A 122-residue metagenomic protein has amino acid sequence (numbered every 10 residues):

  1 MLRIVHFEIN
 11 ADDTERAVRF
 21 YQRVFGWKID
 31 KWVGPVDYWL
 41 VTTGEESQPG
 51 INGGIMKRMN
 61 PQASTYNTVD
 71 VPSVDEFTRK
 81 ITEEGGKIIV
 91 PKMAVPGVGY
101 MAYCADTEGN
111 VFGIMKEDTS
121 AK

Functional and structural regions predicted by a protein language model:
L2, E8-G50: Core segments of cupin and vicinal oxygen chelate
I4-D12, K57-T82, Y100-A105: Vicinal oxygen chelate
I9, R23, D30-K31, T78-R79 (+1 more regions): Vicinal oxygen chelate
P35-Y38, P61-A63, V95-Y100: Short acidic/glycine-enriched loop/turn segments that link adjacent beta-strands
E45-E46, N60, M93-A94: Short polar/acidic secondary-structure junctions
G53-G54: Amphipathic N-proximal alpha-helical interface segments
